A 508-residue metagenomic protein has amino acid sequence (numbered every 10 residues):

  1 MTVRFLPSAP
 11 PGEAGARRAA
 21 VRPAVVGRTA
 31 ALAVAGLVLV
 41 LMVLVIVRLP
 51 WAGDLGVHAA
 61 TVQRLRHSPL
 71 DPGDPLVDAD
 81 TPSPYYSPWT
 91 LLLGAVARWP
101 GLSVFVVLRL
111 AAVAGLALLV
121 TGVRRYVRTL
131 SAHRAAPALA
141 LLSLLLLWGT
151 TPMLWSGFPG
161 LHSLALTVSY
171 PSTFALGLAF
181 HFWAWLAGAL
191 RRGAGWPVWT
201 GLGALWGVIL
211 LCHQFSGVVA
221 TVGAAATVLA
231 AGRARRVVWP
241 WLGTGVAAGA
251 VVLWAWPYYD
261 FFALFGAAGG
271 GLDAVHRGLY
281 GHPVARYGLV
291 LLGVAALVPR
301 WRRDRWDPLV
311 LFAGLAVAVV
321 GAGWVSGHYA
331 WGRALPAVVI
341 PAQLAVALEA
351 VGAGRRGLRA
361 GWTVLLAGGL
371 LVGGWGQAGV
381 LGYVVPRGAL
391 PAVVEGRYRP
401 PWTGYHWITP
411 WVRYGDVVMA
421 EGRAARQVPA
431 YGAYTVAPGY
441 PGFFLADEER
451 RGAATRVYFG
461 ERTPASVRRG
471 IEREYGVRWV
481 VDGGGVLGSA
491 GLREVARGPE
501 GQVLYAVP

Functional and structural regions predicted by a protein language model:
M1-M42: Start-transfer (signal-anchor) and selected internal transmembrane alpha helices of multi-pass inner/ER membrane
R4, T221, A378-P508: Extracytoplasmic
V25-S169, T173-G177, Q214: Active-site lumenal/periplasmic loops and adjacent helix-entry segments of GT-C-fold, multi-pass membrane
D54, L205-L311, S326-A334: Transmembrane catalytic cores of multi-pass membrane glycosyltransferases and polysaccharide-assembly enzymes
L119-V127, L166, L178-L190, T221-L229 (+2 more regions): Transmembrane alpha-helical segments
A136-L139, G195-V198, V237-L242, W301-L315 (+1 more regions): Membrane-interfacial loop-to-transmembrane alpha-helix junctions, especially the N-terminal start
L186-G207, V237: Short hydrophobic alpha-helices at membrane interfaces in multi-pass membrane enzymes
V219, G327-L365: Hydrophobic/aromatic-rich transmembrane helices and adjacent perimembrane loops
